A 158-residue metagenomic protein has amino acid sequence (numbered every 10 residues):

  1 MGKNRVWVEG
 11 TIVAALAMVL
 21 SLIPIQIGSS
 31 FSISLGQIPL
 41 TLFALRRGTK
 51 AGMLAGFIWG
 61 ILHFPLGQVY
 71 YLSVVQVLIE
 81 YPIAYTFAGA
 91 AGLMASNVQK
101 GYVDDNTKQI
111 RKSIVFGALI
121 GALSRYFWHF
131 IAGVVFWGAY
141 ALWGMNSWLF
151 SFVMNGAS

Functional and structural regions predicted by a protein language model:
M1-S158: Loop-helix junctions at membrane interfaces
